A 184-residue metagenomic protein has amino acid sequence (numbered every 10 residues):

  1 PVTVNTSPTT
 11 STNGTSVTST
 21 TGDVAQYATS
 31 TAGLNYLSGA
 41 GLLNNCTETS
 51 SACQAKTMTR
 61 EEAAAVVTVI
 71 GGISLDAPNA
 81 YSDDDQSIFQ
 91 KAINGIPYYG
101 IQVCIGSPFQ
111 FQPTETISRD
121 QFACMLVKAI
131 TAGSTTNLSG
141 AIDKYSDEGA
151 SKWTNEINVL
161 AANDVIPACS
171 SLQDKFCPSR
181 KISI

Functional and structural regions predicted by a protein language model:
V2-A32, G39-E61, V67-N94, Y98-D120 (+2 more regions): Feature responds to low-complexity, polar/acidic, surface-exposed segments characteristic of secreted/exported proteins
